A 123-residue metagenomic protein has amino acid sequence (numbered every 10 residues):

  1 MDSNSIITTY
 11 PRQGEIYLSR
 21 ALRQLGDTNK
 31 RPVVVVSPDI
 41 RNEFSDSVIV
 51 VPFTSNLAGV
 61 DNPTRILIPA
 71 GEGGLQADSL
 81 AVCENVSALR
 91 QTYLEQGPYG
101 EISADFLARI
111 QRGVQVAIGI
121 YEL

Functional and structural regions predicted by a protein language model:
D2-S3, T9, E72-L123: C-terminal terminal-subdomain/extension
N4-S5, R20-A21, V36-S37, I68: A generic local structural motif
S5-Y10, Q24, R41: Short, surface-exposed secondary-structure edge patches
A21, P52, A70, E84-N85: Pocket-edge structural micro-motifs
G26-K30, V35-A70: Compact nucleic-acid interaction/catalytic patches
